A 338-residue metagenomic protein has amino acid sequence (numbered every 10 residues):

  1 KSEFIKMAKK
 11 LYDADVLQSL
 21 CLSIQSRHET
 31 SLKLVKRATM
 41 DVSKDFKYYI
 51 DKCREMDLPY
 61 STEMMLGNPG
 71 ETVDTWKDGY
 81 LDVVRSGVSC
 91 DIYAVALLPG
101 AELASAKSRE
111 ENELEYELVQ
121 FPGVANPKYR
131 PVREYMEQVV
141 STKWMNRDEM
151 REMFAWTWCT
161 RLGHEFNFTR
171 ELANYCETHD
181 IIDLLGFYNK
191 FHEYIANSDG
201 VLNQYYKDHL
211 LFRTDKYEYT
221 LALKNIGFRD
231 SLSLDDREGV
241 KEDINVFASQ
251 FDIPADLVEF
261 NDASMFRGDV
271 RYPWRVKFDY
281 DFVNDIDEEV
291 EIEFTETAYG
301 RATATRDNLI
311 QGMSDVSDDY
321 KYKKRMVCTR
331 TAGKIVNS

Functional and structural regions predicted by a protein language model:
K1-K9, D13, P99-G100, K107-E110 (+4 more regions): Short intrinsically disordered, low-complexity coil segments enriched in acidic
K1-T62, L66-N68: Conserved SAM/AdoMet-binding glycine-rich loop
E3, D41-Y48, E71-D78, M145-A155: Generic recognition of stable, solvent-exposed alpha-helical segments in well-folded globular domains
F4-K9, R27, M40, N112 (+1 more regions): Short, charged low-complexity intrinsically disordered segments located at boundaries of structured domains
A8-L11, T72-V88, R151-W158: Short, electropositive alpha-helical surface patch
I24-Q25, E29-K36, L66-D74, S86-M150 (+1 more regions): Flexible glycine/acidic-rich beta-alpha junction loops that bind and position SAM and/or redox cofactors in anaerobic
D57, G87-C90, A94, T160-H164: A generic secondary-structure signal for well-formed alpha-helical elements
E137-S338: Radical SAM enzyme core and accessory elements
